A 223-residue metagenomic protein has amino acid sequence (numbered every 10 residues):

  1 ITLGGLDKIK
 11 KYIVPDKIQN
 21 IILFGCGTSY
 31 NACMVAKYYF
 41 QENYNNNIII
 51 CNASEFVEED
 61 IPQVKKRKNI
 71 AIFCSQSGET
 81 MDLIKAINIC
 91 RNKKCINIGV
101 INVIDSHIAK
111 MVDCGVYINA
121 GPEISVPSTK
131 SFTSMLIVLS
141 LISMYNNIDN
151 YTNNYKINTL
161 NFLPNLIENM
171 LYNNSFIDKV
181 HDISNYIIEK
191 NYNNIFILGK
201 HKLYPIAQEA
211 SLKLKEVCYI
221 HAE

Functional and structural regions predicted by a protein language model:
I1-I22, C114-E223: Active-site phosphate/pyrophosphate-binding segments
D16-F162, K200: Glycine-rich phosphate-binding loops that contact phosphosugars or nucleotide phosphates
